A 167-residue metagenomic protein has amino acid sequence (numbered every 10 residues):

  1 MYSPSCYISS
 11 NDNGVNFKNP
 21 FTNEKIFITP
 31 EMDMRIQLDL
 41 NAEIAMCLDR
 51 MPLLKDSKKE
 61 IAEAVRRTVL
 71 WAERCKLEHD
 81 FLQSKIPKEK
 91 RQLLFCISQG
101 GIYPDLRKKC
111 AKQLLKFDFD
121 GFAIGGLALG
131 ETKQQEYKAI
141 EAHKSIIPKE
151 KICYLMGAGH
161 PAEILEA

Functional and structural regions predicted by a protein language model:
M1-K88: Non-catalytic, usually N-terminal nucleic-acid engagement modules in DNA/RNA processing proteins
R66, E78, L82-S84, L93-E166: Glycine-rich phosphate/ribose-binding loops and adjacent secondary-structure elements that form binding surfaces
